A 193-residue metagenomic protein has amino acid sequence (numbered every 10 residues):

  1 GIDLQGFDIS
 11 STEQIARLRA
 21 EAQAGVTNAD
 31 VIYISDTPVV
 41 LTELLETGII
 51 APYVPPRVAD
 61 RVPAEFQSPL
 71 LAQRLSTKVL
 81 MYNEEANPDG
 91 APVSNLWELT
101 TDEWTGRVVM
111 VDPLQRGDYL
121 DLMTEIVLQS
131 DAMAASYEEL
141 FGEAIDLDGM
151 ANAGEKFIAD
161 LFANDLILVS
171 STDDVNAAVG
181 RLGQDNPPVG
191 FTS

Functional and structural regions predicted by a protein language model:
G1: Extracytoplasmic "Venus flytrap"
Q5-I15, T27-R181, P187: Extracytoplasmic ligand-binding site segments that recognize negatively charged/polar headgroups
R17-G25: Short, well-structured alpha-helical segments in soluble
V189-F191: Acidic, Ser/Thr/Gly/Pro-rich low-complexity segments that form flexible
